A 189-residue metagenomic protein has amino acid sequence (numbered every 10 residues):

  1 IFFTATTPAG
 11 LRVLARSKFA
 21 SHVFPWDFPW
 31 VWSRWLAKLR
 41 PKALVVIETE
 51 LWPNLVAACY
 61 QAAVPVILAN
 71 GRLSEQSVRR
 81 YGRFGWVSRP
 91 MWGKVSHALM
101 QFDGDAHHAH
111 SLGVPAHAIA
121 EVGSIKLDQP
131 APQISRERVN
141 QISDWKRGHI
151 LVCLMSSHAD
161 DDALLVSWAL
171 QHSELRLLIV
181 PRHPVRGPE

Functional and structural regions predicted by a protein language model:
I1, P132-E189: Conserved catalytic-core segment of nucleotide-activated headgroup transferases in glycan assembly
I1-E121, I125-Q129, I134, C153 (+2 more regions): Active-site and donor-binding regions of nucleotide-sugar-utilizing enzymes
